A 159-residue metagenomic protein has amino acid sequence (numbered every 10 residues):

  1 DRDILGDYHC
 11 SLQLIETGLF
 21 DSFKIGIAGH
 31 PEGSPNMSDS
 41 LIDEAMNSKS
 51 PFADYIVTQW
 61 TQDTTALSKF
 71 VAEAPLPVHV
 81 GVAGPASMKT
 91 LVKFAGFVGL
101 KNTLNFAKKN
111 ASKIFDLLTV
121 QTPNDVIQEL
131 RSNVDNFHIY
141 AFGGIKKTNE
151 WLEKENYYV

Functional and structural regions predicted by a protein language model:
D1, G29-G33, T61-T64, V82-M88 (+1 more regions): Active-site-proximal loop/turn and secondary-structure-junction residues that shape catalytic pockets, frequently
D1-S40, A53, A111-F115, N133-D135 (+2 more regions): Active-site beta->alpha loop and helix N-cap motifs at the rims of alpha/beta catalytic domains
R2-H9, Y55-F70: Active-site glycine- and acidic-residue-rich loops that bind and position anionic ligands or nucleotide-like cofactors
I15-D21, N47-S50, V71-A74, Q128-S132: Acidic (Asp/Glu)-rich catalytic clusters
M37-S48, T119-E129: Short, acidic/polar
K49-F52, V80, F137: Conserved, mostly hydrophobic/aromatic
S68-E73, I145-V159: C-terminal helical cap(s) of enzyme catalytic domains, especially alpha/beta-barrels
G81-S132: Catalytic-face loop-and-helix region of soluble metabolic enzyme cores
